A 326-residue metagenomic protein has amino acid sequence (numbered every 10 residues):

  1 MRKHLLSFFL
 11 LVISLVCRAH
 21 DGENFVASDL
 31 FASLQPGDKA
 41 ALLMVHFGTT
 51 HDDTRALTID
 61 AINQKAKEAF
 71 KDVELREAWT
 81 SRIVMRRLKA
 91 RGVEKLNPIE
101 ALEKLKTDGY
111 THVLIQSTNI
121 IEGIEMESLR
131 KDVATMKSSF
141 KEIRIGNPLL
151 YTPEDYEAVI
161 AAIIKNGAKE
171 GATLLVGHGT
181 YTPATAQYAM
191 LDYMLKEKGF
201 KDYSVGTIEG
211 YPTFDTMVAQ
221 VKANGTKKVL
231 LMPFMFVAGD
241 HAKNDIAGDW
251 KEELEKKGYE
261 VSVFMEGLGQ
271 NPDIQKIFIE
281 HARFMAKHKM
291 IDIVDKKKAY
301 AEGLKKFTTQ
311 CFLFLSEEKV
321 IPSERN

Functional and structural regions predicted by a protein language model:
M1-H4: Positively charged n-region of N-terminal signal peptides that target proteins for export
L10-R18: Hydrophobic h-region of N-terminal signal peptides that target proteins for export in Gram-negative bacteria
H20-M232, F236-N326: Extended amphipathic ligand-handling, pore-lining, and cofactor/metal-binding catalytic surfaces
